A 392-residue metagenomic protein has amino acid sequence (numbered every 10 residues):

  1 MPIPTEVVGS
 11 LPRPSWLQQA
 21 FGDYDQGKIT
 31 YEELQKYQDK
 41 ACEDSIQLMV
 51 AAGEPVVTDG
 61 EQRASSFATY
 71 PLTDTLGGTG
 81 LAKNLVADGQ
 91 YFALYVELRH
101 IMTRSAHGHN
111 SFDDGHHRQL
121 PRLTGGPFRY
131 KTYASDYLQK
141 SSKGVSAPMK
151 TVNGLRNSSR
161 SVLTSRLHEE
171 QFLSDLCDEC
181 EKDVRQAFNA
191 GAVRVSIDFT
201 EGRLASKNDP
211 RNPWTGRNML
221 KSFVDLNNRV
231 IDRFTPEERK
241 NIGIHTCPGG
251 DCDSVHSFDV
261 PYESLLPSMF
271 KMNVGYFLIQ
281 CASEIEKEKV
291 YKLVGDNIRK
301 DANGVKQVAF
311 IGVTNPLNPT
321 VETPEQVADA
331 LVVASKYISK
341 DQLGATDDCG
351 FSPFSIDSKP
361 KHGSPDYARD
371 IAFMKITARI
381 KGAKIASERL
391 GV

Functional and structural regions predicted by a protein language model:
M1-V392: Domain-level signal for soluble alpha/beta catalytic cores
